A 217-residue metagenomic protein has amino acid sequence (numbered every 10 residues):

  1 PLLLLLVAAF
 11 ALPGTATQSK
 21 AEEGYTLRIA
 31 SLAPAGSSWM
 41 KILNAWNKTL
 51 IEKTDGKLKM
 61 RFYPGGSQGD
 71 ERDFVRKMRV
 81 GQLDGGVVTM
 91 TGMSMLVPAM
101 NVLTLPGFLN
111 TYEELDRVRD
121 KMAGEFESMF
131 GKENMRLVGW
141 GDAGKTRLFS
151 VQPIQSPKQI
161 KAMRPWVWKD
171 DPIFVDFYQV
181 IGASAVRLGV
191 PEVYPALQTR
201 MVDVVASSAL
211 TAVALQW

Functional and structural regions predicted by a protein language model:
P1-T26: Short, low-complexity disordered leader/linker segments with a strong preference for bacterial N-terminal type II
Q18-E114, E125, F130-W217: N-terminal secretory/targeting leader peptides
